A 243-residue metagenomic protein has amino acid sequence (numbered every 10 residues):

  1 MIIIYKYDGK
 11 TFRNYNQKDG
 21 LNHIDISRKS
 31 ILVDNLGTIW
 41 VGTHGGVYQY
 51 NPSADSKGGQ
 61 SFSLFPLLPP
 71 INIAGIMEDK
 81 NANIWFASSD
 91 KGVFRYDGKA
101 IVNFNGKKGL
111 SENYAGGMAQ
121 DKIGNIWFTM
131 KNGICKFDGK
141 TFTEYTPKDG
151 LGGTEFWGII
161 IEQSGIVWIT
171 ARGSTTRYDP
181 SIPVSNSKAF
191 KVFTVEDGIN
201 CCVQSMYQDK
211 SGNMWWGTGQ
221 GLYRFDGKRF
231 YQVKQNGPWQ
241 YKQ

Functional and structural regions predicted by a protein language model:
M1-Q243: Carboxylate-rich, polar loop motifs that coordinate divalent cations or form catalytic acidic clusters
